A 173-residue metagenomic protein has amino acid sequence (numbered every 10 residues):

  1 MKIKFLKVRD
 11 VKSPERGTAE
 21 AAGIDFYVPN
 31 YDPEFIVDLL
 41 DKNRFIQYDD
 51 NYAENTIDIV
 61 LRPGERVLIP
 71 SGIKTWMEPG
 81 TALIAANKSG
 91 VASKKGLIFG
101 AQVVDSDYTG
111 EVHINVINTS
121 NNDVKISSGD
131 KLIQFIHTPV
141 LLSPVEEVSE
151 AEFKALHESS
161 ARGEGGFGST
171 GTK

Functional and structural regions predicted by a protein language model:
M1-K173: DUTPase catalytic domain/fold
